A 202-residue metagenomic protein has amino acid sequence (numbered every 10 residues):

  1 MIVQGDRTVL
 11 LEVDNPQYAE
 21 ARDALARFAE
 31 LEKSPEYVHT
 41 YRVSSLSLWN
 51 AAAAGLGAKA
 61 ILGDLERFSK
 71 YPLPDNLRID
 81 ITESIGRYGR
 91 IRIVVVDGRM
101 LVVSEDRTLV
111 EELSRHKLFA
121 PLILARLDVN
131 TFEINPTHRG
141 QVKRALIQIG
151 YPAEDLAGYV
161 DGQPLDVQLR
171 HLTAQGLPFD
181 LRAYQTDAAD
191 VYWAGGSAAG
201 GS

Functional and structural regions predicted by a protein language model:
M1-L169: Extended alpha-helical interface modules used as scaffolds for assembling large macromolecular complexes
Q168-Y184: Dynamic helix-loop-helix/coil hinge segments at AAA+ ATPase domain boundaries and subdomain interfaces
W193: Short, locally clustered residues in the helix-turn-helix/winged-helix DNA-binding domain
G196-S202: Walker A/P-loop
